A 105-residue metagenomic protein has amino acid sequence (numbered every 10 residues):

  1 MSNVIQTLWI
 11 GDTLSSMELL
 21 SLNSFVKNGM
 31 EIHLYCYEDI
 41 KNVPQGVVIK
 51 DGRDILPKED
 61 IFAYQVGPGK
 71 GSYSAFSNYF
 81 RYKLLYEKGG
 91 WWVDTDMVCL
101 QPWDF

Functional and structural regions predicted by a protein language model:
M1-S16: N-proximal low-complexity "stem/linker" segments adjacent to membrane-targeting elements
N3-T7, F25-V26, I32-L34: Hydrophobic targeting segments
T7-W9, Y35-Y37, T95: Short His-Asn-centered micro-motif
T13-K27: Short, well-formed alpha-helical segments that are part of the catalytic scaffolds of diverse glycosyltransferases
G29, G46-V47, K88: Short, well-ordered alpha-helix to beta-strand connector turns
Y35-K41, V98-P102: Short, polar loop motifs at secondary-structure junctions
Y37-Y79, K83: Active-site-proximal specificity loops/subdomain of glycosyltransferases
Y73-F105: GT-A fold catalytic core of metal-dependent nucleotide-sugar glycosyltransferases, centered on the diacidic
